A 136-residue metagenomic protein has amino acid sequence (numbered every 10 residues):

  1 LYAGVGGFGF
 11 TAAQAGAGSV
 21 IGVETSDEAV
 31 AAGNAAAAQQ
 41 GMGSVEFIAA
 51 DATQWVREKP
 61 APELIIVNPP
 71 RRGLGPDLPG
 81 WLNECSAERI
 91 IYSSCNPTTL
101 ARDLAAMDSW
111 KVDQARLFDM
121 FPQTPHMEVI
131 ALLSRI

Functional and structural regions predicted by a protein language model:
L1-I136: Rossmann-like S-adenosyl-L-methionine
